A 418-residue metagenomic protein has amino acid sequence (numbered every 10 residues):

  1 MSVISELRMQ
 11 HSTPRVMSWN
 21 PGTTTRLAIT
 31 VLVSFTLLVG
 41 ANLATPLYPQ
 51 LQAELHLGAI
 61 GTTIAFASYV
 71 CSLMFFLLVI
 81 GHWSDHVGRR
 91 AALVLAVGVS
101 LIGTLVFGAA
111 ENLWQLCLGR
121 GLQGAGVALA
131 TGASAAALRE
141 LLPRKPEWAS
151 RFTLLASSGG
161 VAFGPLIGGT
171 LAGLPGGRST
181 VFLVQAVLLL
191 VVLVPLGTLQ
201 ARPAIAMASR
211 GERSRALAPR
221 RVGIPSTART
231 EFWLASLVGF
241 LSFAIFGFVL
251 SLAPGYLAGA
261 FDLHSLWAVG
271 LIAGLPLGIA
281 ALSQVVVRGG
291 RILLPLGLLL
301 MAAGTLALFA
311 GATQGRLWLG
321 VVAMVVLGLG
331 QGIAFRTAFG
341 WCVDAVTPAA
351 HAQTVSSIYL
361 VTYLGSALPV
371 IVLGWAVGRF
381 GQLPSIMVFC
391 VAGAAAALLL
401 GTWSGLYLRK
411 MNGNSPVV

Functional and structural regions predicted by a protein language model:
H56, G88, A109-Q115, G311-G315: Helix-breaking motifs and short loop linkers at transmembrane-helix boundaries and internal kinks in secondary membrane
M74-L113: Conserved MFS/SLC helix-loop-helix module at the cytosolic interface between two early adjacent transmembrane helices
G103, W114-Q123, W318-V326: Paired small-residue
G119-S157: Cytoplasmic helix-loop-helix junction between adjacent transmembrane helices in 12-TM secondary transporters
R144-K145, F152-Q200: Helix-loop-helix hairpin linking two adjacent transmembrane segments in secondary transporters
A268-G290: Transmembrane alpha-helices of Major Facilitator/SLC transporters
L294-R336: C-terminal transmembrane helical hairpin of 12-TM major facilitator-type secondary transporters
F339-S385, F389-C390: A late C-terminal transmembrane helix in Major Facilitator Superfamily
